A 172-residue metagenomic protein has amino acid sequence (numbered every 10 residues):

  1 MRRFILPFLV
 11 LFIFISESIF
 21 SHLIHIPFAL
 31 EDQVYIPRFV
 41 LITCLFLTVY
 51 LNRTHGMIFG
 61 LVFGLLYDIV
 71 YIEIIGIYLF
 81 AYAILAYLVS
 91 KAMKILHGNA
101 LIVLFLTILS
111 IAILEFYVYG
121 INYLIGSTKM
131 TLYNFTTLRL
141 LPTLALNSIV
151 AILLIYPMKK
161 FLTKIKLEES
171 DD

Functional and structural regions predicted by a protein language model:
M1-D172: Terminal, non-globular segments
